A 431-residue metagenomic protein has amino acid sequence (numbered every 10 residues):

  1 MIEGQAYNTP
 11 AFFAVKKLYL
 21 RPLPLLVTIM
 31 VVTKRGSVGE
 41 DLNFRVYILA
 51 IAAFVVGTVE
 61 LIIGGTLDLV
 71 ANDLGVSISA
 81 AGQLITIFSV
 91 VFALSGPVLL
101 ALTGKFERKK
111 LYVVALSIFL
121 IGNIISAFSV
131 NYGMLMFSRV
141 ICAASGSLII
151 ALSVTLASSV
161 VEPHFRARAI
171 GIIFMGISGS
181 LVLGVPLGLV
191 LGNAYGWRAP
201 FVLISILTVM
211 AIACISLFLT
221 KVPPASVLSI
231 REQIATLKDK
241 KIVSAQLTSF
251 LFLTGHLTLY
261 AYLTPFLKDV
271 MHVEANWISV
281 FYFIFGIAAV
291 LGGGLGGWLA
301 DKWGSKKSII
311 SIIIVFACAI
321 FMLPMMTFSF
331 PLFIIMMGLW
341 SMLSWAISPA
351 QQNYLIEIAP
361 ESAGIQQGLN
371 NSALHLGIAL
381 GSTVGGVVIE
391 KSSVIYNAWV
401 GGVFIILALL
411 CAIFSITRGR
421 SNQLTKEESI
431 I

Functional and structural regions predicted by a protein language model:
G75, E107, F128-M134, H272 (+1 more regions): Helix-breaking motifs and short loop linkers at transmembrane-helix boundaries and internal kinks in secondary membrane
L94-V130: Conserved MFS/SLC helix-loop-helix module at the cytosolic interface between two early adjacent transmembrane helices
G96-E107, G293-G304, I389: Helix-to-loop junctions at the C-terminal end of transmembrane segments in multipass secondary transporters
G122, G133-I141, P331-L339: Paired small-residue
S138-G176: Cytoplasmic helix-loop-helix junction between adjacent transmembrane helices in 12-TM secondary transporters
P163, I172-L217: Helix-loop-helix hairpin linking two adjacent transmembrane segments in secondary transporters
K306-Q351: C-terminal transmembrane helical hairpin of 12-TM major facilitator-type secondary transporters
I358-S393: A late C-terminal transmembrane helix in Major Facilitator Superfamily
